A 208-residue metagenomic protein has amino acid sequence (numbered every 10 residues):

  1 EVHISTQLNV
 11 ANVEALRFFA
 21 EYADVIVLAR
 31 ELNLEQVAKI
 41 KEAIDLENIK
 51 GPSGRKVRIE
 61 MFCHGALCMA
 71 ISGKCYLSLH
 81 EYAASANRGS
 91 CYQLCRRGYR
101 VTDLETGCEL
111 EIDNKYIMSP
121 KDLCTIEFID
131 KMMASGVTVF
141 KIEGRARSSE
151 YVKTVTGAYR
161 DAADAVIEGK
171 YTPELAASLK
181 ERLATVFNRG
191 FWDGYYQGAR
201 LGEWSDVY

Functional and structural regions predicted by a protein language model:
E1-A11: Active-site beta->alpha loop and helix N-cap motifs at the rims of alpha/beta catalytic domains
V10-N12, C124-T125: Active-site glycine-rich loop that binds ribose-phosphate moieties when present
R17-Y208: Surface-exposed amphipathic alpha-helical tracts and adjacent flexible/coil segments at the periphery of soluble enzymes
